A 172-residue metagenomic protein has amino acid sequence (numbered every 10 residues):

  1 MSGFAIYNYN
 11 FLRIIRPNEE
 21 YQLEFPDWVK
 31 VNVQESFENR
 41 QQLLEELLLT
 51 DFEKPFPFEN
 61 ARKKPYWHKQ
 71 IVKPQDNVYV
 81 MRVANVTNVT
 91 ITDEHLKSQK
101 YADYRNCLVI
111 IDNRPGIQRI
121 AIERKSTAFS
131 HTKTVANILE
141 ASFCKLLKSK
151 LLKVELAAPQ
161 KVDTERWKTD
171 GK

Functional and structural regions predicted by a protein language model:
M1-V86, F129-K172: Terminal interaction module
Y66-A128: Long, hydrophobic/aromatic-enriched structural stretches that serve as scaffold segments
